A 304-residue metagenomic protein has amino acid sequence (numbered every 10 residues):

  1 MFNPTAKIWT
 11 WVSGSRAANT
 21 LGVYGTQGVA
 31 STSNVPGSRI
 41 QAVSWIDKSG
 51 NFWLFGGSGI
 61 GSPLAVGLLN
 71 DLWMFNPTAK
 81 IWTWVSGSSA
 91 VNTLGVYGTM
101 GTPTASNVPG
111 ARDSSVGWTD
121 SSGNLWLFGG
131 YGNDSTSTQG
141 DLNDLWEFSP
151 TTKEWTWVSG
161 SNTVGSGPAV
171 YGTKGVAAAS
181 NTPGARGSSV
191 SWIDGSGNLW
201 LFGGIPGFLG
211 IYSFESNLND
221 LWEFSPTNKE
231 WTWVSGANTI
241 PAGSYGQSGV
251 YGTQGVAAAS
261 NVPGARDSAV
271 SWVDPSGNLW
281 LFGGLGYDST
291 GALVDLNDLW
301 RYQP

Functional and structural regions predicted by a protein language model:
M1-P304: Kelch-like beta-propeller repeat domains
